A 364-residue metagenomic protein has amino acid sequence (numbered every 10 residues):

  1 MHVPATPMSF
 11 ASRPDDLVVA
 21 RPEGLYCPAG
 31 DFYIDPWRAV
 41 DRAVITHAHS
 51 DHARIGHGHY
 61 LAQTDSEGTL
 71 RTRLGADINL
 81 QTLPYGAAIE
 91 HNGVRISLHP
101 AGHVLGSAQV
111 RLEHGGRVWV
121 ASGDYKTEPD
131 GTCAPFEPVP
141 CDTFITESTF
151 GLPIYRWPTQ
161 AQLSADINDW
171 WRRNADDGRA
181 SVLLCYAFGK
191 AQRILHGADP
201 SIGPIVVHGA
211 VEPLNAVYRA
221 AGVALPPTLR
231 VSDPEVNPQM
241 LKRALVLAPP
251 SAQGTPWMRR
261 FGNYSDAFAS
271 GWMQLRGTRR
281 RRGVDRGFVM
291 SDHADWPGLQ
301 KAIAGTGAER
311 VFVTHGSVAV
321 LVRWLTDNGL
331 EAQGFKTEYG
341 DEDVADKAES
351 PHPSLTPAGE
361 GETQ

Functional and structural regions predicted by a protein language model:
H2-S12, V231-P357, G361-Q364: C-terminal regulatory/interaction regions
T6-R38, R42, A48-V182, G189 (+2 more regions): His/Asp/Glu-rich metal-coordinating catalytic cores of metallo-dependent phosphodiesterases/hydrolases acting on
P7, E137-P138, L152-P238, R310-E349 (+1 more regions): Binuclear metal-ion centers of metallo-dependent hydrolases, dominated by the metallo-beta-lactamase
D16-D35, A220-A244, A248-P256: A short, well-structured beta->alpha microelement
D41-H47, H57-T64, G75-P84, G93-I96 (+5 more regions): Active-site regions of enzymes building and remodeling cell-envelope glycoconjugates
A48, D65, V104, G123-Y125 (+8 more regions): Active-site metal-binding loops of divalent metal-dependent hydrolases
A53, S107, P129-D130, A191-I194 (+3 more regions): Short, well-ordered alpha-helical microsegments
G102-L112, Y125, P129-D130, F136 (+6 more regions): Active-site-proximal loop/helix segment associated with metal-binding centers of metalloenzymes
